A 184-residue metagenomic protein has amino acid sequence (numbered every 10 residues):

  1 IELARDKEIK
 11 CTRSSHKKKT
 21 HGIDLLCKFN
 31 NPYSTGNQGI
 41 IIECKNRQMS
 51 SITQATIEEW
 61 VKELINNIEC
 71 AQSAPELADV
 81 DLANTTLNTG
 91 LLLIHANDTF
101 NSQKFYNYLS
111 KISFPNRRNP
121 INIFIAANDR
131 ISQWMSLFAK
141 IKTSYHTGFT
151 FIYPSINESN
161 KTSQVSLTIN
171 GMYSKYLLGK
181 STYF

Functional and structural regions predicted by a protein language model:
I1-K18: Acidic-basic catalytic patches of nuclease active cores, encompassing PD-(D/E)XK and other metal-cofactor nuclease
R5, R13, R47, R117-R118 (+1 more regions): Arginine residue identity/basic-tract feature
R5-K7, F29-N31, N46-Q48: Short, flexible loop/turn elements at secondary-structure junctions
D6, D24, D79-D81, D98 (+1 more regions): Acidic-enriched, low-complexity/disordered segments with a strong bias for Aspartate over Glutamate
R13-K19, N30-S34, L82: Short secondary-structure boundary/capping segments within folded domains
G22-K28: Short acidic loop-to-beta-strand element that houses the catalytic metal-binding Asp/Glu of nuclease active sites
Y33, N37-I40, C44-N107: Catalytic cores of nucleic-acid endonucleases
N84-F184: Long, charge-rich C-terminal accessory regions
